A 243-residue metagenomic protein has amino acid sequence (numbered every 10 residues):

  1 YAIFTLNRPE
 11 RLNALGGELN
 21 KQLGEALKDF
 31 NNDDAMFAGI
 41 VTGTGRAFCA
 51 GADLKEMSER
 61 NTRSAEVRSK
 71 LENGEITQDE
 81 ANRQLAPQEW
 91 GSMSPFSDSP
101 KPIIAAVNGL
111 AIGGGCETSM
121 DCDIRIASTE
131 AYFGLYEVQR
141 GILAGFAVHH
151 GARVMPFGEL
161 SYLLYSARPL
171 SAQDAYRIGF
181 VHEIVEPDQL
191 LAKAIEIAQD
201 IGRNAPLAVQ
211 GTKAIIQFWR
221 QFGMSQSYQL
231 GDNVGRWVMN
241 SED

Functional and structural regions predicted by a protein language model:
Y1-R46, S58-A65: Conserved CoA-thioester-binding segment of acyl-CoA-metabolizing enzymes
L15-G16, A52, N61, E137 (+3 more regions): Short, flexible helix/strand-to-coil boundary loops that buttress conserved ligand/catalytic motifs in alpha/beta
L19-Q22, L190, G231: Hydrophobic alpha-helical membrane-association signature
N20-N32, L54-N108, V148, V154: An acidic, glycine-rich surface segment that forms the CoA-thioester-binding/catalytic face of crotonase-fold enzymes
R46-A50, I112: Short, active-site-adjacent cap segments at secondary-structure transitions
F48, R60, A65-S69, N73-T77 (+3 more regions): C-terminal alpha-helix plus adjacent terminal tail
S94-L207: Crotonase-fold acyl-CoA enzyme core
